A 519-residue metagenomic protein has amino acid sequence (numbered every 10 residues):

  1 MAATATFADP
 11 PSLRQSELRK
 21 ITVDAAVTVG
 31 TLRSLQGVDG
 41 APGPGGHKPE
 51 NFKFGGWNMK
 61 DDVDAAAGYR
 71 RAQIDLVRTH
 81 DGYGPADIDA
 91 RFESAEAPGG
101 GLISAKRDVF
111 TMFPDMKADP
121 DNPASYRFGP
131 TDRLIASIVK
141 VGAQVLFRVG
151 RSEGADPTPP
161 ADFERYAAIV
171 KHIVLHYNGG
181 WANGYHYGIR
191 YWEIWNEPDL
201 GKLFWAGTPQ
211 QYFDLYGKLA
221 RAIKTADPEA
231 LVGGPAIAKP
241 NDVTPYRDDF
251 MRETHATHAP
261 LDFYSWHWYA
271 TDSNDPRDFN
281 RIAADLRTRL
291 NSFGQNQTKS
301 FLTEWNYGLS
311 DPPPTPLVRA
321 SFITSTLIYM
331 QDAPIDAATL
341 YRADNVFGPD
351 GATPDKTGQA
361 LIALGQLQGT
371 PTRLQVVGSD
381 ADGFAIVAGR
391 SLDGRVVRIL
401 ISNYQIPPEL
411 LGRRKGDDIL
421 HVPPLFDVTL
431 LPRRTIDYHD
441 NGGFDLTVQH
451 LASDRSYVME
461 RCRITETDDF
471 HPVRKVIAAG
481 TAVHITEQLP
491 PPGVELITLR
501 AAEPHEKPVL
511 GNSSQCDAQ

Functional and structural regions predicted by a protein language model:
A2-Y191, A206, Q210-A236, N291-Q297 (+2 more regions): Non-catalytic accessory regions flanking glycosidase/transglycosidase catalytic cores in CAZymes
G43, G82, E197, P240 (+3 more regions): Flexible loop residues that form catalytic and substrate-binding hotspots at small-molecule/glycan-binding clefts
A155-F263, H267-R289, L309-S325, P349-G351: Active-site cleft segment of glycoside hydrolase catalytic domains centered on the general acid/base Glu
Y269, W305, V318-D350, E495: Substrate-binding cleft of secreted/luminal carbohydrate-active enzymes
S300-E304: Short acidic/histidine-rich active-site segments
